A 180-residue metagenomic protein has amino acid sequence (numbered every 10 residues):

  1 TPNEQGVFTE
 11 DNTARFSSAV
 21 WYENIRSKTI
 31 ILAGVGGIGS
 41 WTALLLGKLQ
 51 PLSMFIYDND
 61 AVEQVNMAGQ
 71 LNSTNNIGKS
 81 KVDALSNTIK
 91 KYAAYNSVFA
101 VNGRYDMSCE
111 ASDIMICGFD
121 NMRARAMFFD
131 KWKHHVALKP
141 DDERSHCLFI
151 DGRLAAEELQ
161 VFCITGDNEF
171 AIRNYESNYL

Functional and structural regions predicted by a protein language model:
T1-I31: N-terminal charged helix/coil linker that caps or initiates catalytic domains
N24-S27, K48, S108-A111, D142-R144: Flexible, charged surface loops at secondary-structure boundaries
R26-P51, F55-E63: Glycine-rich adenosine-cofactor-binding loop
A33-G34, Y57, V101-G103, C117-D120 (+1 more regions): Short His-Asn-centered micro-motif
S53, S97-F99, L148: Conserved beta-strand segments of alpha/beta enzyme cores
S53-A94: Glycine-rich phosphate-binding loop and adjoining beta1-alpha1-beta2 segment of Rossmann-like nucleotide-binding folds
S80-S112, F119-R123: A structured beta-alpha segment of the ubiquitous adenosine-cofactor-binding alpha/beta core
A111-L180: E1/E1-like adenylate-forming module used to activate ubiquitin-like modifiers and sulfur-carrier proteins
